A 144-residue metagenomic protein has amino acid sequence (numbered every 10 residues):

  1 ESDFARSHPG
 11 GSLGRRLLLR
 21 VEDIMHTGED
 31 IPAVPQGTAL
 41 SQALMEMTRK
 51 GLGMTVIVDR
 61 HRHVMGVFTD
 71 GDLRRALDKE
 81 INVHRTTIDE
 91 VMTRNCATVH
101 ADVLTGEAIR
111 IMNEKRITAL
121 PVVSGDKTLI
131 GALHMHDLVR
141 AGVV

Functional and structural regions predicted by a protein language model:
E1-D30, V64-T118, G125, L129-V144: Tandem CBS (Bateman) regulatory domains
D23-R62: Oxyanion-binding "anion nests"
L52-G53, I117-A119: Short loop/turn microsegments at loop-to-beta-strand junctions
V58, V123-S124: Short beta->alpha connector loops at strand-helix junctions that form conserved, small/polar/Pro-enriched
